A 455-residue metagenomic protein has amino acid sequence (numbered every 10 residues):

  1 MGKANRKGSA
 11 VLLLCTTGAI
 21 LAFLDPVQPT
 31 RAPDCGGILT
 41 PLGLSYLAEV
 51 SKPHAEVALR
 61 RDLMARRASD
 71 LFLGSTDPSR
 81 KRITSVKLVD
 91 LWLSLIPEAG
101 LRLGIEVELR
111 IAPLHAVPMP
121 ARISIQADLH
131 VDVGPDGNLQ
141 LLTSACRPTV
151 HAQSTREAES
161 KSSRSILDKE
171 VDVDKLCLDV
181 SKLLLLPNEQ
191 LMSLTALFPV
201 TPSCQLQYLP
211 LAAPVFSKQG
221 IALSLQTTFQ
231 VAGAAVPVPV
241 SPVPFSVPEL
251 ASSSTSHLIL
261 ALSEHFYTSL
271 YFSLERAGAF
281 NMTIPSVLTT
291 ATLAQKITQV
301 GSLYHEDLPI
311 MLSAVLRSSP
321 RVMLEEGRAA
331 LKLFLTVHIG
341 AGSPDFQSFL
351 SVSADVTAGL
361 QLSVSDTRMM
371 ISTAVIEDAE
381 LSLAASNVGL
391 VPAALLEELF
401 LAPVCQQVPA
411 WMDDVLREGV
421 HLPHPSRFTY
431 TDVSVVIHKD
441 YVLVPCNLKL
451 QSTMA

Functional and structural regions predicted by a protein language model:
G2-R110, R122, Q153-A455: Extended, low-charge, aliphatic-rich alpha-helical segments
A112-L114, P118-R122, D132-T149: Alpha-helical bundle protein-protein interaction modules that mediate dimerization/oligomerization and scaffolding
L129: Active-site-surrounding "flap" and adjacent substrate/cofactor-binding loops of secreted or lumenal enzymes, prototyped
